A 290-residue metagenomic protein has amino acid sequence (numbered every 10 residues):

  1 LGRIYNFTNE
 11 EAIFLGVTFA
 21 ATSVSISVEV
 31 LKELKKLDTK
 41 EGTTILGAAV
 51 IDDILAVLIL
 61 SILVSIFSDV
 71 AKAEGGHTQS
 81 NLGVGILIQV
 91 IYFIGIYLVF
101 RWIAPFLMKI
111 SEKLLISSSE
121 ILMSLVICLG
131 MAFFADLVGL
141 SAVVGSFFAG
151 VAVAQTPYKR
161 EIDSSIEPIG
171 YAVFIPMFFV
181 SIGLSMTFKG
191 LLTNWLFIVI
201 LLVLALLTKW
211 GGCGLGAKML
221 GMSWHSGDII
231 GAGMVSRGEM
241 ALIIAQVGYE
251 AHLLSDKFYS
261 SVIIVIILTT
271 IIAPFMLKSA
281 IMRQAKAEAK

Functional and structural regions predicted by a protein language model:
L1-I4, L129-L137, L184-K189, G248: Hydrophobic alpha-helical transmembrane segments
L1-K36, I182, T193-I267, I271-A285: Transmembrane alpha-helices that form the ion-translocation and gating core of multi-pass ion transport proteins
Y5-N6, E33-L37, H77-Q79, L114 (+6 more regions): Helix-boundary and loop/linker segments of multi-pass membrane transporters
F7-E11, A71-I88, G190-V199: Juxtamembrane helix-entry segments on the extracytoplasmic side of multipass membrane proteins
A21-S25, A49, F93-R101, L129-A132 (+4 more regions): Alpha-helical transmembrane segments of multi-pass membrane proteins
I26-T44, V99-E112, V151-S164, G212-S223 (+1 more regions): C-terminal ends of transmembrane helices
L37-D53, G75-S80, E161-S165, H225-I230 (+1 more regions): Membrane-interface alpha-helices at helix entry/exit sites of multi-pass transporters
I54-E161, S165-V173, M177, I182: Core mid-bundle transmembrane helix pairs that form the ion/substrate translocation pathway in diverse multi-pass
